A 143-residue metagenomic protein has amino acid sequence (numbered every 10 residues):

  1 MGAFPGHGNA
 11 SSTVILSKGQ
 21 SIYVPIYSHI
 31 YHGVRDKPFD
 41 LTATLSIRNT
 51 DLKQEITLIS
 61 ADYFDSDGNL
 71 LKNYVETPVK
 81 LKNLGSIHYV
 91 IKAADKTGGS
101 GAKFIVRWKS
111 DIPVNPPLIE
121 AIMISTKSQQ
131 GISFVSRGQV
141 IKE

Functional and structural regions predicted by a protein language model:
F4-G6, T13, D95-E143: Terminal connector regions
G6, D65-K103: Intrinsically disordered, low-complexity Pro/Gly/Ser/Thr-rich segments with frequent PxxP/GP/PP motifs and embedded
L16-D36: A structural motif detector for short, solvent-exposed N-terminal "entry" segments of globular domains
K37-T44, A102: Short, solvent-exposed loop/turn segments enriched in Ser/Thr/Gly
I47, D62-Y63: Hydrophobic beta-strand positions
I47-Q54: Asparagine-centered strand-capping/turn motif at beta-strand->loop junctions
Q54-A61, K72-Y74, P116-I119: Short, hydrophobic/aromatic beta-strand segments
